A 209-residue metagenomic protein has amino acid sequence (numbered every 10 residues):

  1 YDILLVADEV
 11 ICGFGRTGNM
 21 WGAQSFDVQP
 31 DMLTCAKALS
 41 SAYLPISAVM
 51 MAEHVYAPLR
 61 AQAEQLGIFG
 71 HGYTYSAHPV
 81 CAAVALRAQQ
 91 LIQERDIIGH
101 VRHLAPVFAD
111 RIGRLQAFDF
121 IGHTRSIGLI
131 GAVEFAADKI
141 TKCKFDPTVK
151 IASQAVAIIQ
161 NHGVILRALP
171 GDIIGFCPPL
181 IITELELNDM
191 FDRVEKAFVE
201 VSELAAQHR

Functional and structural regions predicted by a protein language model:
Y1-R209: Conserved N-terminal phosphate-binding loop of PLP-dependent enzymes in the Aspartate aminotransferase
